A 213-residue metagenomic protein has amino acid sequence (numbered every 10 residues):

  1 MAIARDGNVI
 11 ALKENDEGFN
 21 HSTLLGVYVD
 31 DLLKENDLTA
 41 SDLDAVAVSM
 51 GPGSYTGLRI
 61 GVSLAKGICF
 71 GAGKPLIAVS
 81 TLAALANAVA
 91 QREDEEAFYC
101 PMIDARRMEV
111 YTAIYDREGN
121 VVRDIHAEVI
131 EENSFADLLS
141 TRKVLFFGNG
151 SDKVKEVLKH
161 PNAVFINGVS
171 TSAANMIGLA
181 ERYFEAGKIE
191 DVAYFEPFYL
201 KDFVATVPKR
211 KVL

Functional and structural regions predicted by a protein language model:
M1-M50: N-terminal beta-alpha supersecondary unit
N8, N20, P75-T171, Y199 (+1 more regions): Surface "functional belts" at beta-alpha junctions
S22, G26, G61, A65 (+2 more regions): A general structural signal for well-ordered alpha-helical segments in protein cores
L32-N36, G71, V89, A173-F184: Stable alpha-helical structural segments in soluble proteins, enriched in small hydrophobic residues
A47-T81: DPxDG-like acidic metal-binding loop motif
I166-L213: Acyltransferase
